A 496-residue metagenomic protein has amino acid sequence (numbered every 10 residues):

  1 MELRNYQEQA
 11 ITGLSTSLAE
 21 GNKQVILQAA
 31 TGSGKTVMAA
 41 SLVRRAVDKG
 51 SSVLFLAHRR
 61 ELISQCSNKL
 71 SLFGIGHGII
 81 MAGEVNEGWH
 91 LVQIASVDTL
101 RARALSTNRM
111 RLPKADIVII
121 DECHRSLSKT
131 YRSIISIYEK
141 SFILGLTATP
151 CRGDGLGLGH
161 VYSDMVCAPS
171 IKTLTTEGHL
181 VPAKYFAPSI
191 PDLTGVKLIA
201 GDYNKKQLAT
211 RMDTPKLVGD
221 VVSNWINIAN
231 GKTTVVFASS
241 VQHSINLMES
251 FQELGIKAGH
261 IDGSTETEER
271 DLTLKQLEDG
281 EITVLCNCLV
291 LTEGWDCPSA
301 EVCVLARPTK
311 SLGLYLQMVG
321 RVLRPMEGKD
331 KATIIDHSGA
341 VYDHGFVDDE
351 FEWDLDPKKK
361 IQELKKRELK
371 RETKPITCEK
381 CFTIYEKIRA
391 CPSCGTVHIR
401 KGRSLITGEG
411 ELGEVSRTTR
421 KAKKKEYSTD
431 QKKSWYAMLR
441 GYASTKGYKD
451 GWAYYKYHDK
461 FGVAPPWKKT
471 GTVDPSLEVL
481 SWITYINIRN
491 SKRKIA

Functional and structural regions predicted by a protein language model:
M1-Q28: Conserved pre-motif I regulatory segment
E20-L42, F237: Walker A/P-loop
S52-I63, A209-L254: Conserved strand-helix element at the start of the C-terminal RecA-like helicase core
S64, I79-G88, I245-E249, I256-C288: Conserved helicase ATPase core of P-loop NTP-dependent helicases/translocases
G83-K114, S128-S133: Conserved helix/coil segment N-terminal to the catalytic DExD/H
D98, G263-R270, L274-F351: Conserved RecA-like P-loop NTPase helicase motor core
H124-Y185: Post-DEXD/H (motif II) to motif III coupling segment of the RecA-like Helicase ATP-binding lobe
M165-V235: Conserved interdomain linker/interface between the two RecA-like ATPase lobes of SF2 helicase motors
